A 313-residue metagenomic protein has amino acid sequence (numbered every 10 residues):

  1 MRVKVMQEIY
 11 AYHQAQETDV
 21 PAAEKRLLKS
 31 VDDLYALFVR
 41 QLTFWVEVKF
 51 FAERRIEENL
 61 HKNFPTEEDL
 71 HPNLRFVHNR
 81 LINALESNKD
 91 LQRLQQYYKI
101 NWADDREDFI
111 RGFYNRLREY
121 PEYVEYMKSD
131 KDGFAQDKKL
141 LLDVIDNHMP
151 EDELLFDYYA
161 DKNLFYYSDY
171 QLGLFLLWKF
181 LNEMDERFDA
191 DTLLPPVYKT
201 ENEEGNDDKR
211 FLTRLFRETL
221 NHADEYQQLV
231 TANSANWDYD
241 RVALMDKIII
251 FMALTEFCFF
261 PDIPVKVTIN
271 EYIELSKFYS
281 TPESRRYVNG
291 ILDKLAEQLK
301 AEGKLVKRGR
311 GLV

Functional and structural regions predicted by a protein language model:
M1-V313: Class I Rossmann-like S-adenosyl-L-methionine
